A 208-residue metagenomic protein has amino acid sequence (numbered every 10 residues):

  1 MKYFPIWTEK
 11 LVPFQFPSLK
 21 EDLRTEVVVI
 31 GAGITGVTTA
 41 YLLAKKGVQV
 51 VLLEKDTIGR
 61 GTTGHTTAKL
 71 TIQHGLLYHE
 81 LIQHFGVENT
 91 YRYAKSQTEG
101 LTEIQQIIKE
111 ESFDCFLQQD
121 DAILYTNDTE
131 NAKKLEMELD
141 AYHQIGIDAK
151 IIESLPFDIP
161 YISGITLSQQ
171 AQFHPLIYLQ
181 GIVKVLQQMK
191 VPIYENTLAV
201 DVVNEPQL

Functional and structural regions predicted by a protein language model:
M1-V27, K45: Extreme N-terminal leader/targeting segments of oxidoreductases
D22-L52: N-terminal Rossmann-like FAD-binding beta1-loop-alpha1 element of flavoenzymes
T67-I72, S168-Q169: Short, hinge-like loop/turn segments at secondary-structure boundaries
Q73-I152: Dinucleotide-binding Rossmann-like beta1-alpha1 core, especially the glycine-rich loop that anchors the ADP
K133, D140-I145, I165-L208: Helical element adjacent to the flavin cofactor pocket in flavoenzyme catalytic cores
